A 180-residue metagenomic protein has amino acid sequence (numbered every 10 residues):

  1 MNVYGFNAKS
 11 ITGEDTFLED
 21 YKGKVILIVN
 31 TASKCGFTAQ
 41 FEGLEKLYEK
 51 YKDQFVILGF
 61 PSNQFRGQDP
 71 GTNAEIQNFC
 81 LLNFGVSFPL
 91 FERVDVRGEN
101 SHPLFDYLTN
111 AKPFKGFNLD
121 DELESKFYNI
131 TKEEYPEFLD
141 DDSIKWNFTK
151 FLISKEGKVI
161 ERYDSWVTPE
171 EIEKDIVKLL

Functional and structural regions predicted by a protein language model:
M1-E19: N-terminal "domain-start" segment that seeds a small globular fold
V3-Y4, I26, N147-T149: Short loop/turn microsegments at loop-to-beta-strand junctions
G23-I26, S33-K34, T38-P61, R66 (+1 more regions): Conserved helix-turn-beta segment immediately C-terminal to the redox Cys motif in thioredoxin-like folds
Q54-T72, S87-G98: Thiol-based oxidoreductase modules, predominantly thioredoxin-like and allied folds used for disulfide exchange
F79-L81, G85-V167: Thiol/selenol-based redox catalytic cores and closely related redox-interacting motifs
I160-L180: Non-catalytic, surface beta->alpha helical segment in thiol-disulfide oxidoreductase systems
